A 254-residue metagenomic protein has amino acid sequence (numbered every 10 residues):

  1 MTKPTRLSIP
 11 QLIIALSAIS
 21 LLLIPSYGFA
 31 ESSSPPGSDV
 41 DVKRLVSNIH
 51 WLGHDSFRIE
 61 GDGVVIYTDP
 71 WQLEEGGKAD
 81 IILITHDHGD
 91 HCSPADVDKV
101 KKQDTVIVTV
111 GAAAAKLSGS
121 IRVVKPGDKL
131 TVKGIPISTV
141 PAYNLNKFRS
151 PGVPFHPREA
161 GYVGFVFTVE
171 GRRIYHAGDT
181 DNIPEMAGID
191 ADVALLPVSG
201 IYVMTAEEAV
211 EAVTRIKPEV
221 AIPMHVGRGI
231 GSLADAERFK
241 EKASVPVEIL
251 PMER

Functional and structural regions predicted by a protein language model:
T2-L16: Bacterial N-terminal signal peptides that target proteins for export
I13-S26: Bacterial N-terminal signal peptides
E31-G77, V123-D190, M204, P251-R254: Core dinuclear metal-dependent hydrolase active-site scaffold
Y67-K116, R122, D190-L195: Active-site metal-binding motif and surrounding structural segment of the metallo-beta-lactamase
E74-G76, H88-C92, A114-L117, K129-T131 (+4 more regions): Active-site environment of divalent metal-dependent phosphoester hydrolases
P94-V100, E185, I189, E208-A212 (+1 more regions): A short acidic, amphipathic alpha-helical/loop segment
I121-P136, V210, T214-R254: Binuclear metal-ion centers of metallo-dependent hydrolases, dominated by the metallo-beta-lactamase
V193-T214: Active-site-proximal segments of metal-dependent phosphoesterases and phosphodiesterases across multiple
